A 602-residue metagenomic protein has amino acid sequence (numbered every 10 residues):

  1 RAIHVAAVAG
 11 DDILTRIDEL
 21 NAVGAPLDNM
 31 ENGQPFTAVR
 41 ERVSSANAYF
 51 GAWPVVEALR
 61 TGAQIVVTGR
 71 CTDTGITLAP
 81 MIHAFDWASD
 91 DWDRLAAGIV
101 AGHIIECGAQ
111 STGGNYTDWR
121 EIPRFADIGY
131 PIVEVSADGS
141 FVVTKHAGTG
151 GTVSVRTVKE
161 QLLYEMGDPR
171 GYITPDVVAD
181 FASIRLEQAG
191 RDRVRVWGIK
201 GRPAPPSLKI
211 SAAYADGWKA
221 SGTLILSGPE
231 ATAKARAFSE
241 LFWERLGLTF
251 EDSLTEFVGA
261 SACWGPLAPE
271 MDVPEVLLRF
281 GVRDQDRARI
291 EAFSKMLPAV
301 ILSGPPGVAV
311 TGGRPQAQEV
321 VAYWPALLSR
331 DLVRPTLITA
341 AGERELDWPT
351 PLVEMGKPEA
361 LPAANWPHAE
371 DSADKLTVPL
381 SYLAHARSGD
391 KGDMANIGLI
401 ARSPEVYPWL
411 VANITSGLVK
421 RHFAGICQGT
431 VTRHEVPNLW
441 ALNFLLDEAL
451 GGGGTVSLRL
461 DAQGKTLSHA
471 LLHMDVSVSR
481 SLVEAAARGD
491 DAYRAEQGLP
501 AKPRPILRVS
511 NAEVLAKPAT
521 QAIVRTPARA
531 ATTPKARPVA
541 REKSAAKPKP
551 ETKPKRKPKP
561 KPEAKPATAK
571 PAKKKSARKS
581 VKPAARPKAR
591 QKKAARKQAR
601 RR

Functional and structural regions predicted by a protein language model:
R1, T15-L27, C71, I76-H83 (+10 more regions): Short acidic, glycine/serine/threonine-rich loops at helix termini
R1-A7, D12, R16-A79, F85 (+7 more regions): Alpha/propeptide regions of enzymes that mature by internal proteolysis
A2-I13, L78-P123, A412, R421: Catalytic or ion-translocation cores adjacent to nucleophile or general acid/base/metal-coordination motifs in diverse
A52-P54, D118-R120, I128-Y130, V177-I184 (+5 more regions): Glycine-rich, charged/polar anion/phosphate-binding loops that engage phosphate groups from diverse ligands
A63-P80, H385-E405: Conserved phosphate/anionic-ligand binding catalytic regions in large, soluble enzymes, centered on
L95-K200: A conserved active-site cap/scaffold subdomain adjacent to cofactor or substrate pockets
W197-D371, K375-T377, K391, N396 (+9 more regions): C-terminal non-catalytic interaction/assembly regions of soluble proteins
L507, A512-R602: Polybasic, lysine-enriched low-complexity intrinsically disordered terminal tails
